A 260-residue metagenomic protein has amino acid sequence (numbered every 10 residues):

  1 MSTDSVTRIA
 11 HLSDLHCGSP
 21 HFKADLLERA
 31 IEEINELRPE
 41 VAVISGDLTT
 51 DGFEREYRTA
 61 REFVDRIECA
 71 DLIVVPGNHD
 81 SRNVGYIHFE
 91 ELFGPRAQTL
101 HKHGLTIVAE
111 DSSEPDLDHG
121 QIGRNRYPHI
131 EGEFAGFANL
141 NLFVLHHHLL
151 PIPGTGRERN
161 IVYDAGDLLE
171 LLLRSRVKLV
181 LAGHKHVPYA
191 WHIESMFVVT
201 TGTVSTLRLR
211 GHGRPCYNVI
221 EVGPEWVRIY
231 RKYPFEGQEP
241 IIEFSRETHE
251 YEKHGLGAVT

Functional and structural regions predicted by a protein language model:
M1-A10, T99-A109, A135-L142, I193-V198: Beta-strand-turn-beta hairpins that frame and shape the catalytic cleft of phosphate-ester-processing enzymes
M1-D65: N-terminal active-site segment of His-dependent metallophosphoesterases
T3, G223-T260: A short C-terminal boundary segment appended to hydrolase-like catalytic domains
L12-S13, A42-D47, D71-N78, D111 (+3 more regions): Active-site neighborhood of phospho(di)ester-bond hydrolases with catalytic His/Asp-centered motifs
C17-H21, T50-R55, N78-Y86, P115-D118 (+3 more regions): Active-site environment of divalent metal-dependent phosphoester hydrolases
E54-G132, L171-L173, V219: Extended active-site neighborhood of metal-dependent phosphoesterases/phosphodiesterases
F137-G154: Short acidic, glycine-rich surface-loop motifs adjacent to enzyme active sites
R157-R228: Conserved beta-sheet core of the metallophosphoesterase superfamily
